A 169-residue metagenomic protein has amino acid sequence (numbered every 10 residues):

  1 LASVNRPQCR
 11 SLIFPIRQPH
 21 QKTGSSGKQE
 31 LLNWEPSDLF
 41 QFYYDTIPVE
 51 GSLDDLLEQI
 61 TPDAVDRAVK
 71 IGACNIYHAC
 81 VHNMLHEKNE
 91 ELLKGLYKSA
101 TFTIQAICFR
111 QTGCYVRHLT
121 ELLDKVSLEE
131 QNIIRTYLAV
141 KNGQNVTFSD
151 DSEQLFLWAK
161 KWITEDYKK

Functional and structural regions predicted by a protein language model:
A2-E90: Conserved NTP/Mg2+-binding pocket subregion across the NTase superfamily
S52, L56-K169: Conserved nucleotidyltransferase catalytic core and NTase-mimicking acidic/glycine-rich helix/loop elements in nucleic
